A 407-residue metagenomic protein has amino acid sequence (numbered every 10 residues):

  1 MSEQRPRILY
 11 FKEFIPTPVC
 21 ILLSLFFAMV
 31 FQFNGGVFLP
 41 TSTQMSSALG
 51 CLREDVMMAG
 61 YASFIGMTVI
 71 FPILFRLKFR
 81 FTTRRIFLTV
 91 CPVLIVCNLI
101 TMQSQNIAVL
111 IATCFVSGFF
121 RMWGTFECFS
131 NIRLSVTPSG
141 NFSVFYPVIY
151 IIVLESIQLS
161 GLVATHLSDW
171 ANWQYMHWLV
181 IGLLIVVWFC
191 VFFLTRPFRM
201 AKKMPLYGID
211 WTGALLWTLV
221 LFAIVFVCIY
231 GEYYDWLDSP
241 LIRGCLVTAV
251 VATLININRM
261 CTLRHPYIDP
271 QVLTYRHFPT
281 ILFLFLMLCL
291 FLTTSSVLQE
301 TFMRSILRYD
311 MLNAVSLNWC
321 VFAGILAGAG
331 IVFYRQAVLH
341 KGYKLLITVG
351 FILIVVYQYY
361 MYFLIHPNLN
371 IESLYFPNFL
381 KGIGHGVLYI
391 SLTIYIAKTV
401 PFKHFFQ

Functional and structural regions predicted by a protein language model:
M1-N34, S47: Cytosolic juxtamembrane N-terminal segment immediately preceding the first transmembrane helix of multi-pass
P18-N34, L39-P40, C97, P266-Q407: 12-transmembrane solute porter fold
P40-I70: Extracellular/periplasmic helix-loop-helix junction of adjacent transmembrane segments in MFS-like secondary
G50-M57, P147, S239-C245, M311-W319: Small-residue hotspots at the loop-to-helix junctions and early N-terminal turns of transmembrane alpha-helices
R53-E54, S139-I149, M311, V400-Q407: Loop-to-transmembrane helix entry/capping segments in MFS-fold secondary transporters and related SLC/MFSD carriers
M58-R76, M122-F129, W319-V332: Central cavity-lining transmembrane alpha-helices of secondary-active solute carriers, predominantly the Major
L74-F75, F79-W211: Helix-loop-helix hairpins in multi-pass membrane proteins, especially solute transporters
D169-F283: Hydrophobic transmembrane-helix bundles of small-molecule transporters
